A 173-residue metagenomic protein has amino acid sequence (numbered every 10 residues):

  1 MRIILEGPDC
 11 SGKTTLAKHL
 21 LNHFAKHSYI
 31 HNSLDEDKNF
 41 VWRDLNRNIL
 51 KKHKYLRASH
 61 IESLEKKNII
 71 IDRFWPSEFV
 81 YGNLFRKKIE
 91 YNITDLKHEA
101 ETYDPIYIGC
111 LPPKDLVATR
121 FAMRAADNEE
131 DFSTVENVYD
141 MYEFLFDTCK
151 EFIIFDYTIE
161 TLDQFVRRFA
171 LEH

Functional and structural regions predicted by a protein language model:
R2: Walker A (P-loop) ATP-phosphate-binding motif of ABC ATPase nucleotide-binding domains
L5: Hydrophobic anchor at the beta1->P-loop junction of P-loop NTPases
P8: P-loop (Walker A) phosphate-binding loop of NTP-binding proteins
S11, T15-K67: Conserved substrate/cofactor phosphate-moiety recognition/catalytic segment in nucleotide-dependent phosphotransferases
H19, A126, S133-H173: NTP-dependent small-molecule kinase module
R43-L50, F79-K88, A125: A short secondary-structure junction motif
R57-A100, I108: A basic- and aromatic-enriched beta-loop-alpha substructure that forms the phosphate/nucleotide- and DNA/RNA-contacting
R86-F144: A glycine- and Lys/Arg-enriched "phosphate-lid" helix/loop adjacent to the NTP-binding pocket of small-molecule kinases
